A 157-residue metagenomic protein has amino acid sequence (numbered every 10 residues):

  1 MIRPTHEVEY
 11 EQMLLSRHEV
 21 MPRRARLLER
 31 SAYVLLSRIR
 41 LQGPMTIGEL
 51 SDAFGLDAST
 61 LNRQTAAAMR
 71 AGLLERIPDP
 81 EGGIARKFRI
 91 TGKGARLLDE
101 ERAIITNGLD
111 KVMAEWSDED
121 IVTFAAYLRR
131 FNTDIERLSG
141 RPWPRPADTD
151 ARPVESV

Functional and structural regions predicted by a protein language model:
M1, T5, E119-V157: C-terminal regulatory/oligomerization modules of transcriptional regulators
M1-Y33, V154-V157: N-terminal leader segment of winged-helix/HTH proteins
R3, R23-R30, V34, M45 (+7 more regions): Residues at secondary-structure transition points
E9-Q12, A32, L36, T91 (+1 more regions): Generic structural concept
L15-P22, F54, L97, E101-W116 (+1 more regions): Alpha-helical linker/hinge and terminal dimerization helices associated with HTH transcriptional regulators
E19-T60, T65, R70-L73, K87 (+1 more regions): N-terminal helix-turn-helix DNA-binding core of bacterial DNA-binding proteins
S37-L41, R102, R129: Short, locally clustered residues in the helix-turn-helix/winged-helix DNA-binding domain
A66-A126: Charged, amphipathic alpha-helical coiled-coil/dimerization segments
